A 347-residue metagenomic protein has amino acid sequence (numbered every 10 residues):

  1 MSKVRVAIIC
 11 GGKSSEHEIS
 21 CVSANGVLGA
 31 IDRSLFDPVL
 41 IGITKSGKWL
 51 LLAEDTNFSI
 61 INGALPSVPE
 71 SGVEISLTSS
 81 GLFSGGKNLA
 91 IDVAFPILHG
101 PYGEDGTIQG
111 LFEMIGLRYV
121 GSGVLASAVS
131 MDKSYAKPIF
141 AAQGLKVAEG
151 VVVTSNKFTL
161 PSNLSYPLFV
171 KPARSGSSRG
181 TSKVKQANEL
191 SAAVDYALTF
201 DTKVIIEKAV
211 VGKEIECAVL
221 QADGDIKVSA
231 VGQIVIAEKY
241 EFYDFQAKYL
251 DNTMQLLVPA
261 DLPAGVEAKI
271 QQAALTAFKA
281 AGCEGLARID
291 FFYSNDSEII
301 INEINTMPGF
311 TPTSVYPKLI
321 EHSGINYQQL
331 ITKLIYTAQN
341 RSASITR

Functional and structural regions predicted by a protein language model:
M1-V120, V124-L125, V129-M131, Y135 (+2 more regions): ATP-binding N-terminal substructure of ATP-dependent carboxylate-amine bond-forming enzymes
S2-C10, S14-S15, V22, N88 (+1 more regions): Active-site nucleotide/adenylate-binding loops and adjacent lid/helix of ATP-dependent enzymes
S2-V4, C10-G12, G144, P263-R347: ATP-dependent carboxylate activation and anion-phosphoryl transfer catalytic cores that bind Mg-ATP to form
V4, A148, Y166-L168, K213-I215 (+4 more regions): Change "...and in nucleic-acid phosphodiester-cleaving endonucleases..." to "...and in nucleic-acid processing enzymes
P38, R118-Y119, V147, L168 (+1 more regions): Hydrophobic beta-strand scaffold residues
V153, T181-A187, V219-A222, S294 (+2 more regions): Short beta-strand-to-turn element immediately C-terminal to the catalytic PLP-Schiff-base lysine in fold type I
K185-Q272, E298-I300: Phosphate-binding site of ATP-dependent enzymes
